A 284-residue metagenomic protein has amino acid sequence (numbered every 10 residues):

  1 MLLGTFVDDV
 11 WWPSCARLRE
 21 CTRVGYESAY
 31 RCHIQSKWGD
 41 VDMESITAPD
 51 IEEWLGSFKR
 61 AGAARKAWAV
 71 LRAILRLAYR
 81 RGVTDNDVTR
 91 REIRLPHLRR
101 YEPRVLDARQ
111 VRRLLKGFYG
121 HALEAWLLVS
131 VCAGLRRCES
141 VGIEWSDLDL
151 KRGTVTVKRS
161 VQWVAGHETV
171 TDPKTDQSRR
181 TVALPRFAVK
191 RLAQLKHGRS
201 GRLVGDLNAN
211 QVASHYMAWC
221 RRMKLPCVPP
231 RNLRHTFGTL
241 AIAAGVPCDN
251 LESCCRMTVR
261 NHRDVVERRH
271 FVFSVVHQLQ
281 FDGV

Functional and structural regions predicted by a protein language model:
L3-G4, W11-V83, R100, L203 (+2 more regions): N-terminal core-binding DNA-recognition domain of tyrosine site-specific recombinases/integrases
F6, A29, D50, K66-V70 (+7 more regions): Charged catalytic carboxylate motif
I51, L71, L75, S140 (+4 more regions): Short, basic/aromatic-rich helical patch in the C-terminal catalytic core of site-specific tyrosine
A61-A69, R80-I143, K151, Q162-W163 (+4 more regions): Basic, Lys/Arg- and aromatic-enriched nucleic-acid-binding interface segment
V105, V161, V189, C255-F281: Catalytic-site neighborhood detector that most strongly recognizes the C-terminal catalytic loop/helix of tyrosine
V105-R109, R152, S160-V164, A183-C227 (+1 more regions): Active-site/catalytic core of tyrosine-dependent DNA strand-transfer enzymes
D147-T154, C227, V246-V266, H270: Short, polar N-cap/turn motifs at the start of nucleic acid-interacting alpha helices
R159-Q177: Short, flexible, glycine-rich and Lys/Arg-enriched loop motifs at helix boundaries that contact anionic partners
